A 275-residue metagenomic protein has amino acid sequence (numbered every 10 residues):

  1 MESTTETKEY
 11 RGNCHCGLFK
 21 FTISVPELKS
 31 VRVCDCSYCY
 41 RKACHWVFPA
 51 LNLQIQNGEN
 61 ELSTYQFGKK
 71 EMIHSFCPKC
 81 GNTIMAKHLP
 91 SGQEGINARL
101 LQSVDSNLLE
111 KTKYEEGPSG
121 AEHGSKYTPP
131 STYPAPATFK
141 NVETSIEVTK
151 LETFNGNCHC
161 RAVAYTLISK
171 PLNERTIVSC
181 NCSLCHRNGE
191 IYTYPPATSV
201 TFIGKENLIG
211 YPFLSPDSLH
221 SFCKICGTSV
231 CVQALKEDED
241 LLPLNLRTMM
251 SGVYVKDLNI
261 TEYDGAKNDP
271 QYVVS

Functional and structural regions predicted by a protein language model:
M1-N157, A162-S275: A short Gly-Trp-Pro
